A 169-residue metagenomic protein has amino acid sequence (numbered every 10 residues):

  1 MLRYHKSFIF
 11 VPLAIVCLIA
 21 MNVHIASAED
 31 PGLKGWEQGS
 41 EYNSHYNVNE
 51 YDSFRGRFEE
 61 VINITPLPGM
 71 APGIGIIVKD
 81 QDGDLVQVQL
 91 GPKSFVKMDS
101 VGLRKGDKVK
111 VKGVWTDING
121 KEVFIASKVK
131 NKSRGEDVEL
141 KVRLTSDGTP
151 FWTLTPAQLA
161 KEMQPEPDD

Functional and structural regions predicted by a protein language model:
L2-L13: Bacterial N-terminal signal peptides that target proteins for export
V11-M21: Bacterial N-terminal signal peptides
D30-S53: Short boundary/loop segments of OB/S1/cold-shock single-stranded nucleic-acid-binding domains
E50-M70: Structural detector for short beta-strands of small beta-barrel domains
L67-L90: OB-fold (S1/OB) nucleic-acid-binding surfaces
S94-V111: Short nucleic-acid-contacting surface segments enriched for D/E, G, S/T with interspersed K/R
T116-G148: OB-fold/S1-family single-stranded nucleic acid-binding modules
G135-D169: Extended, charge-rich, solvent-exposed interface segments
